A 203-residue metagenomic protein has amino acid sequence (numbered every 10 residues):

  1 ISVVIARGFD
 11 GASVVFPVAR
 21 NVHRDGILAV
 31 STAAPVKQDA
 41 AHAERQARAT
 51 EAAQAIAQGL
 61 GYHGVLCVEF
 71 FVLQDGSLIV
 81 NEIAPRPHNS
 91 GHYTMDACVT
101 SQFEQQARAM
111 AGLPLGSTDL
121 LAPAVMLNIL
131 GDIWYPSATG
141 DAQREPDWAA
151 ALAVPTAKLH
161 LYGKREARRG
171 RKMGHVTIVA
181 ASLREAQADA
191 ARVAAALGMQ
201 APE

Functional and structural regions predicted by a protein language model:
I1, S13-F16, L66-V68, L78-N81 (+3 more regions): Change "...and in nucleic-acid phosphodiester-cleaving endonucleases..." to "...and in nucleic-acid processing enzymes
I1-V68, V72-Q74: Internal nucleotide-binding/catalytic subdomain
D10-A19, L28-V30, S77-I83, K172-M173 (+1 more regions): Short, well-ordered strand-loop elements centered on a beta-strand within folded domains, enriched for acidic residues
D10-S13, H23-D25, H88, W134 (+2 more regions): Short, acidic Gly/Pro/Ser/Thr-rich loop/turn segments
G26-Q38, E82-M95: Short, flexible active-site loops
E44-V68, Q74, A84-S137: Active-site "cap" helix and flanking loop/linker of ATP-utilizing ligase/carboxylase catalytic domains
R108-E203: Peripheral (often C-terminal) accessory segments that flank ATP-dependent C-N-forming ligase machineries
